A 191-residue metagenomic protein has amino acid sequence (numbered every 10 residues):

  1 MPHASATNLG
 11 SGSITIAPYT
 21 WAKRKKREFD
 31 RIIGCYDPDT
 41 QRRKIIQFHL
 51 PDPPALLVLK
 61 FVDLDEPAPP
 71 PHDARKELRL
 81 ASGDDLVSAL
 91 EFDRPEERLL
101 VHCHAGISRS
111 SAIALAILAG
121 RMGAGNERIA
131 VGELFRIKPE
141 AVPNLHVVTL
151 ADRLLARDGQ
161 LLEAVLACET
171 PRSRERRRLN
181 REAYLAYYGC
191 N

Functional and structural regions predicted by a protein language model:
P2-P54, L59: Glycine-rich, flexible N-terminal cofactor/catalytic loop recognition
A6, A55-D65, R177, A183-N191: Intrinsically disordered, low-complexity regulatory segments that flank or lie outside the structured catalytic cores
Y36, V62, H104: Anionic group-transfer/hydrolysis microenvironments
Q41-R42, P67, S108-A112: Short catalytic/ligand-binding loop motif for oxyanion handling, primarily in non-cytosolic enzymes, centered on
P53, L57-L100: Helix-loop module immediately N-terminal to the HCX5R catalytic loop in PTP-like cysteine phosphatase domains
D84-V87, S111-A112, L145, T149: A structural signal for well-ordered alpha-helical segments within the folded catalytic domains of diverse enzymes
F92-R121: Catalytic cysteine-centered active loop of the rhodanese-like fold, especially the PTP/DSP P-loop
R94-R98, A119-N191: PTP/DSP superfamily signal
